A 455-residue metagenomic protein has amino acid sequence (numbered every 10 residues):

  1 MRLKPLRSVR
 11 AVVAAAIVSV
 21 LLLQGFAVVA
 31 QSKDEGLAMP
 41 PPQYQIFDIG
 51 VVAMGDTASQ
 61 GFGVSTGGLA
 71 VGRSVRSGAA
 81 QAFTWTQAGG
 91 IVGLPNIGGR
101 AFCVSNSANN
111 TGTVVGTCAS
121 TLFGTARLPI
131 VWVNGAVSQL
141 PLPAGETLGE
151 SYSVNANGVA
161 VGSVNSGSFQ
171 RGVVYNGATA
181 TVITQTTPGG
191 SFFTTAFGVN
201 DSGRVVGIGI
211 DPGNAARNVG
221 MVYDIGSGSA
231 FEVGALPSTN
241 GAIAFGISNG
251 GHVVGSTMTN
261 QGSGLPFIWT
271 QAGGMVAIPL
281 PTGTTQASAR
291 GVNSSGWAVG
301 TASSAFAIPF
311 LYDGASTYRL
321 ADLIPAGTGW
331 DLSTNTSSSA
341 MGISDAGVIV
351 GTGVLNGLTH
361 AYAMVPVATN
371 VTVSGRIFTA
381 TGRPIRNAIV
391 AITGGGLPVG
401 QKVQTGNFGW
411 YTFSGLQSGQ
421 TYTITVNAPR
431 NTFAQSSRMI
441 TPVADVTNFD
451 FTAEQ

Functional and structural regions predicted by a protein language model:
R2, L23-A368: Residue-level hotspots at or immediately adjacent to binding/recognition sites across diverse folds
R2-A15: Bacterial N-terminal signal peptides that target proteins for export
V13-G25: Bacterial N-terminal signal peptides
N370, S374-R386, T393: Structural motif
G394-T412: Short, acidic Ser/Thr/Gly-rich low-complexity loop/linker segments typical of extracellular and cell-surface proteins
T412-T423: Short Pro-Gly-centered beta-turn/loop motif in secreted/extracellular proteins
T421-M439: A short, solvent-exposed loop/turn motif at the edges and junctions of modular extracellular/periplasmic domains
R438-Q455: Extracellular beta-sheet/turn segments enriched in Thr/Pro/Gly and aliphatic residues
